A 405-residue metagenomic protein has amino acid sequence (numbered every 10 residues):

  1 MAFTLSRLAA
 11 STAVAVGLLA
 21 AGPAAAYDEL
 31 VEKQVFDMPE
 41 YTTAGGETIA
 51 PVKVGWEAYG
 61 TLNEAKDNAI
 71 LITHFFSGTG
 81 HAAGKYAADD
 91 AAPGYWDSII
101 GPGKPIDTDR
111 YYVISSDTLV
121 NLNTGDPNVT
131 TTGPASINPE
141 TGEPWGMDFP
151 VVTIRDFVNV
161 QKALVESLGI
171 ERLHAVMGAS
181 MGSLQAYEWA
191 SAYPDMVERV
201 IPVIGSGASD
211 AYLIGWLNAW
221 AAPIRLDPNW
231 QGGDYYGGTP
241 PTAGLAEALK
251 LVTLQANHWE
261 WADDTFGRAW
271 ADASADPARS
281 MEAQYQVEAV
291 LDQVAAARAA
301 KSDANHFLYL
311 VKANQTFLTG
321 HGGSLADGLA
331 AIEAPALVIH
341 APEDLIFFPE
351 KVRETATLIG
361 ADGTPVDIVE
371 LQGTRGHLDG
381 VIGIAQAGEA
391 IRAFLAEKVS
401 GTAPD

Functional and structural regions predicted by a protein language model:
A26-I72, G80-Y86, A403-D405: Catalytic-loop region of hydrolases
E57-I137: N-terminal cap/lid subdomain of alpha/beta-hydrolase-fold enzymes
E140-D148, R155-H174: Conserved acidic catalytic loop of the alpha/beta-hydrolase fold
R172-Y212: Conserved hydrolase catalytic core segment
P202-A297: Alpha/beta-hydrolase-fold enzymes
I332, V338-H340: Short beta-strand/loop motif that positions the catalytic acidic residue of the alpha/beta-hydrolase fold
L345-K351: Conserved alpha/beta-hydrolase "acid-adjacent" motif
D362-D405: Catalytic active-site module of serine/aspartate enzymes centered on a nucleophile-bearing elbow/loop
